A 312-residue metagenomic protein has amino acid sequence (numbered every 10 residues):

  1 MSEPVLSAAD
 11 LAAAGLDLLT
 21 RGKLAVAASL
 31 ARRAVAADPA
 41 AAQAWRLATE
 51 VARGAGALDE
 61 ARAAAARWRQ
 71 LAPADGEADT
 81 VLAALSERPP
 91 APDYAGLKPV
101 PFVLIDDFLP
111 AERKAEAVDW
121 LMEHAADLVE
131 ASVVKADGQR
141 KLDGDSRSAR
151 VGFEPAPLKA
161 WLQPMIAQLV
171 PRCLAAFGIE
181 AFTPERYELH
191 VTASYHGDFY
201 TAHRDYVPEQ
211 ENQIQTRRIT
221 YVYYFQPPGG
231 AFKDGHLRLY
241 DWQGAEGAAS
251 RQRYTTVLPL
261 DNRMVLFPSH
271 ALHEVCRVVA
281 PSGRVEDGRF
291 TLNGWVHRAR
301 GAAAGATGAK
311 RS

Functional and structural regions predicted by a protein language model:
V5-L6, P39, P73: Short coil turns that delineate tetratricopeptide repeat
P90-F177: Non-heme Fe(II)/2-oxoglutarate
R217, K233-S312: Catalytic core of Fe(II)/2-oxoglutarate
